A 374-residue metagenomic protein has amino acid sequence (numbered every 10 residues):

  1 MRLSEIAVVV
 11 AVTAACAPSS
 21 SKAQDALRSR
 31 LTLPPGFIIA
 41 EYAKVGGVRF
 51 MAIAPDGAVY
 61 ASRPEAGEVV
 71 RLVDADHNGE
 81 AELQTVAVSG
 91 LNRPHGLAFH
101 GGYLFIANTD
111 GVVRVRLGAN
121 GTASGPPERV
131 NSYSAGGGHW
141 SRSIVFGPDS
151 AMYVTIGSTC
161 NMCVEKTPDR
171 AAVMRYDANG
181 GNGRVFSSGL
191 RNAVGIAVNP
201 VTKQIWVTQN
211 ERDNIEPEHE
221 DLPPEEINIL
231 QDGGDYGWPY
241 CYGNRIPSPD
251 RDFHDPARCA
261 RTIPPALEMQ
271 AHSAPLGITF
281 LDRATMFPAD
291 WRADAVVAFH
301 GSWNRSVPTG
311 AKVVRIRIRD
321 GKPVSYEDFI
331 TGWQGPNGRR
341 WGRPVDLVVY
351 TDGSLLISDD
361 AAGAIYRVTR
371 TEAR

Functional and structural regions predicted by a protein language model:
K22-L33, S141, S158-N161, A171 (+6 more regions): Beta-propeller domain segments
L31, A40-E65, S273-D282, V297-G301: Beta-strand-rich domains and repeat architectures in extracellular enzymes and scaffolds, especially beta-propellers
I38, G47, E65, L83 (+11 more regions): Beta-rich catalytic cores
E41-G46, T85-G90, V130-G136, V185-G189 (+3 more regions): Surface loop/turn motifs at the tips and blade-to-blade linkers of beta-strand repeat domains
A58-S62, Y103-I106, A151-T155, Q204-T208 (+3 more regions): Conserved beta-propeller blade signature
H77-L83, G121-T122: Acidic, glycine-anchored loop motifs typical of Ca2+
A98-H100, D110-P148, T155-N161, N182 (+1 more regions): Asp-box/WD-like beta-propeller blade repeats and closely related beta-sheet repeat scaffolds
